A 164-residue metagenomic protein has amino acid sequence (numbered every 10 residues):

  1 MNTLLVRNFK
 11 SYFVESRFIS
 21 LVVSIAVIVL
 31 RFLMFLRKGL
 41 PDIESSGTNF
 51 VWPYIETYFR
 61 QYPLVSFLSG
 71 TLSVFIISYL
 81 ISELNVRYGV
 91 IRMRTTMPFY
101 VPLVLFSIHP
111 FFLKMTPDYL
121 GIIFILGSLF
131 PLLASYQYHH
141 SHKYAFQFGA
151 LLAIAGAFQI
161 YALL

Functional and structural regions predicted by a protein language model:
M1-I25, I91: N-terminal membrane topogenic signal
E15-L33, T96-L103: Alpha-helical transmembrane segments
R37-W52: Extracytoplasmic catalytic/substrate-binding loops of multi-pass membrane glycan-assembly enzymes
L72-Y88: Transmembrane-helix motifs of polytopic, lipid-linked glycan transferases
N85-F106, I123: Transmembrane-helix signature of polytopic, membrane-embedded enzymes that assemble or transfer cell-envelope glycans
L113-L120: Short acidic/glycine- and proline-prone juxtamembrane loop motifs at membrane-interface regions of multi-pass membrane
S128-K143: Membrane-interface transmembrane helices that cradle and orient dolichyl/undecaprenyl
A145-I160: Membrane-interface alpha helices of multi-pass inner-membrane proteins
